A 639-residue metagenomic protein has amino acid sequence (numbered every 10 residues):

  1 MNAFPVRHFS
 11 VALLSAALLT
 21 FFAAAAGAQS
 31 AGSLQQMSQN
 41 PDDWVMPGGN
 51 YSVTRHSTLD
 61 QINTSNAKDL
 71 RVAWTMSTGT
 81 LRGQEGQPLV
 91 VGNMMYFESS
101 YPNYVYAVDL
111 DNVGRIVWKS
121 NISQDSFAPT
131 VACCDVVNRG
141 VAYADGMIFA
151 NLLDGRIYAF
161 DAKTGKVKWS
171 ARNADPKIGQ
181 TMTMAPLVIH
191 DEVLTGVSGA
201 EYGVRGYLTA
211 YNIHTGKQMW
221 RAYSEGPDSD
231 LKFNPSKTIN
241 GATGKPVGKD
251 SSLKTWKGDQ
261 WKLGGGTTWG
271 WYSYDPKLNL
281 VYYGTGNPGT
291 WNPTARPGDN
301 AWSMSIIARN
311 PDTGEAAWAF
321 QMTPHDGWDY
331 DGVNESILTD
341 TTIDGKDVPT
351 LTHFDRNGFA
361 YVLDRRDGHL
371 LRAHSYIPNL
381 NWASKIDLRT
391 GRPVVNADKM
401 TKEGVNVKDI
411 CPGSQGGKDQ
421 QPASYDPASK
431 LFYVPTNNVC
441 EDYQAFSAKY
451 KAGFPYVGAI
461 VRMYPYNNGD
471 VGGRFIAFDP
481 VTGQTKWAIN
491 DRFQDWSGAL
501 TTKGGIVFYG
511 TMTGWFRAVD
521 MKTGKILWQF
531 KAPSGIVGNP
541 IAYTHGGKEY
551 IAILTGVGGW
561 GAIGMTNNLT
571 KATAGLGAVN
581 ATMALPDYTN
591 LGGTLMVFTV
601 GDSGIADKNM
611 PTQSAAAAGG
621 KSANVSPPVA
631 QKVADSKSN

Functional and structural regions predicted by a protein language model:
S30-V72, F233-V247, V395-K399, Y464-P465 (+1 more regions): Blade/loop signatures of beta-propeller domains
W44-G48, G83-Y104, T130-I157, T181-R205 (+10 more regions): Repeat-blade elements of multi-bladed beta-propeller folds
V53, S57-A174, T502: N-terminal cofactor/phosphate-binding cores enriched in small/glycine residues, especially glycine-rich loops such as
M76-Q87, K119-A142, S170-A185, Y223-W271 (+9 more regions): Extracytoplasmic beta-rich repeat domains
T181-Q218, G327-I386, K399-C411, Q415-Q420 (+2 more regions): Repeat-solenoid scaffold signature
T195-G206, W256-K257, Y283-N300, V407 (+2 more regions): Short, conserved, GDST-rich strand-edge loop motifs in beta-rich repeat architectures
G206-K217, D299-T313, D367, G472-P480 (+1 more regions): Beta-propeller blade signature
I541-G620: Blade-level signature of beta-propeller repeat domains, shared across WD40, Kelch, NHL, RCC1 and BNR/Asp-box propellers
